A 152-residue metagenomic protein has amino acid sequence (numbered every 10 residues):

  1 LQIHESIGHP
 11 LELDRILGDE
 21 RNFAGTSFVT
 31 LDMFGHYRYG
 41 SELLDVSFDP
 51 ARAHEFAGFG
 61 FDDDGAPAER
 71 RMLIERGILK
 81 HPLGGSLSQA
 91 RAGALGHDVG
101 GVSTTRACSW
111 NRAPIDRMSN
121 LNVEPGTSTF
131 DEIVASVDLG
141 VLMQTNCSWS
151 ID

Functional and structural regions predicted by a protein language model:
L1-D152: N-terminal small-residue-enriched
